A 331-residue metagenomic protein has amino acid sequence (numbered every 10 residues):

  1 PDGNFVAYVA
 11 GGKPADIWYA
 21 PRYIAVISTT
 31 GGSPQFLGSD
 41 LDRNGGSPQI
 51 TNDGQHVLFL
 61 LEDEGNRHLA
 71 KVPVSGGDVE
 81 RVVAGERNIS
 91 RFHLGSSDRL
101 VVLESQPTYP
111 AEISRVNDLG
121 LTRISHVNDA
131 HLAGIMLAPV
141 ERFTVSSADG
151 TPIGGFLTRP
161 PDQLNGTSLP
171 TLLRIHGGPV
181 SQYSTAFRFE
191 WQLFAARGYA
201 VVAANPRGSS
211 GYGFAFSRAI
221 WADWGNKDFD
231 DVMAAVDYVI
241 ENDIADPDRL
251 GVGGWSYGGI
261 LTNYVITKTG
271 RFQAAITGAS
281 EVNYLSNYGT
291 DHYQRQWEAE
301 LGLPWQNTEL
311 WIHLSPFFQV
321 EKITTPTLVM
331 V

Functional and structural regions predicted by a protein language model:
P1, A7-A25, F36-G46, L60-A70 (+3 more regions): A flexible loop/linker signature enriched in serine peptidases of the S9 family
P1-V6, P48-H56, F92-R99, S147: Blade-terminus and WD-like Trp-Asp/Gly-His loop motifs, strongest in beta-propeller folds
S28-G32, P73-G77, N117-L119: Short loop/turn segments that connect beta-strands within beta-propeller blades
G32-S39, G77-V83: Blade-edge beta-strand/turn elements of extracellular beta-propeller and related beta-sheet repeat scaffolds
L60, E80-T167, F189-Q192, A196-R197 (+1 more regions): Non-catalytic accessory segments flanking enzyme active sites
S105, R174-G178, S256: Glycine-rich His-Gly loop
Q163-L169, R174-G213: Short substrate-entry loop that stabilizes the transition state in hydrolases
A203-V331: Active-site-proximal cap/loop segments of hydrolase catalytic domains
